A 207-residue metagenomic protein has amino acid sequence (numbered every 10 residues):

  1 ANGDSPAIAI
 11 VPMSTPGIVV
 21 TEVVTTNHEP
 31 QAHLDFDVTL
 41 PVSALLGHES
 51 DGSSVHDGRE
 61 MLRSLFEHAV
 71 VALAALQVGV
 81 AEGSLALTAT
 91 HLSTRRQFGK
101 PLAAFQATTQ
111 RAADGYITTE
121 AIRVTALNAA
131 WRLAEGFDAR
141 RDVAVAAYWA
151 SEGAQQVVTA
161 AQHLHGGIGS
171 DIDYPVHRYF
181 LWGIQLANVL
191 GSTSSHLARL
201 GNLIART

Functional and structural regions predicted by a protein language model:
A1-I18: A short core secondary-structure module
I18-E120, T207: Glycine-rich beta->alpha junctions and the first turn(s) of the following alpha-helix
V78, E82-L85, A112-I122, A126 (+2 more regions): Alpha-helical transition-metal enzyme core signature, strongest for iron centers
A89, S93-P101, Y116-W149, Q162-G167 (+1 more regions): C-terminal helix-coil-helix/basic helical segment that borders enzyme active sites and/or dimer interfaces and provides
Q97, A107, D138, Q185 (+1 more regions): Residue-level recognition of oxygen-bearing side chains
Q106, A144-V145, H177: Short, charged, amphipathic alpha-helical segments
G167-T207: Glycine-rich phosphate/cofactor-binding loops in nucleotide/flavin-utilizing enzymes
